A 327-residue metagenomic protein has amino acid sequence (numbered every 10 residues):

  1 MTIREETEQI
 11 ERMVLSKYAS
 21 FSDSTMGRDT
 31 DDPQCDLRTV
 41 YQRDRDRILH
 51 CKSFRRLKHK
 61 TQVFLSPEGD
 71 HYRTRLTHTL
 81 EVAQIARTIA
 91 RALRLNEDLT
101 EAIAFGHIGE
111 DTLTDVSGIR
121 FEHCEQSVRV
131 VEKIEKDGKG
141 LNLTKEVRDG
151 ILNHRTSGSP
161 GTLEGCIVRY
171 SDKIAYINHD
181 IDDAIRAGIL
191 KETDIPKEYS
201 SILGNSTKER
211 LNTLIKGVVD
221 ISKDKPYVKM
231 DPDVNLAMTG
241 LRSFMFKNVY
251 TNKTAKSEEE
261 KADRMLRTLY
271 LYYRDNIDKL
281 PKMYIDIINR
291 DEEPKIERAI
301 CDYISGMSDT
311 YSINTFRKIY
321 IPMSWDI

Functional and structural regions predicted by a protein language model:
M1-T79, A83-I89, N96-D98, R120-I327: Histidine-centered, transition-metal-coordinating active-site segments
L99-G118, C124: Aspartate-rich (DDxxD/NDxxD/DxxxD) Mg2+/diphosphate-binding motifs and their adjoining helix-loop segments
